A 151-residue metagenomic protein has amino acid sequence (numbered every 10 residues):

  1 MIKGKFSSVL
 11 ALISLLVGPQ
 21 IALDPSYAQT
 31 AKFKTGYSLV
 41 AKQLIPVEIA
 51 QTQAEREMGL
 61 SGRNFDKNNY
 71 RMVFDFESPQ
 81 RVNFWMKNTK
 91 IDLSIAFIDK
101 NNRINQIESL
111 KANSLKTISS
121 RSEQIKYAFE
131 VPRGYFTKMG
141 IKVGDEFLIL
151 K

Functional and structural regions predicted by a protein language model:
I2-A11: Bacterial N-terminal signal peptides that target proteins for export
G4-K5, D24, K111: Serine/threonine-rich low-complexity intrinsically disordered regions
L16-P25: C-terminal segment of classical bacterial N-terminal signal peptides
Y27-K151: Compact, glycine-rich, soluble single-domain proteins
